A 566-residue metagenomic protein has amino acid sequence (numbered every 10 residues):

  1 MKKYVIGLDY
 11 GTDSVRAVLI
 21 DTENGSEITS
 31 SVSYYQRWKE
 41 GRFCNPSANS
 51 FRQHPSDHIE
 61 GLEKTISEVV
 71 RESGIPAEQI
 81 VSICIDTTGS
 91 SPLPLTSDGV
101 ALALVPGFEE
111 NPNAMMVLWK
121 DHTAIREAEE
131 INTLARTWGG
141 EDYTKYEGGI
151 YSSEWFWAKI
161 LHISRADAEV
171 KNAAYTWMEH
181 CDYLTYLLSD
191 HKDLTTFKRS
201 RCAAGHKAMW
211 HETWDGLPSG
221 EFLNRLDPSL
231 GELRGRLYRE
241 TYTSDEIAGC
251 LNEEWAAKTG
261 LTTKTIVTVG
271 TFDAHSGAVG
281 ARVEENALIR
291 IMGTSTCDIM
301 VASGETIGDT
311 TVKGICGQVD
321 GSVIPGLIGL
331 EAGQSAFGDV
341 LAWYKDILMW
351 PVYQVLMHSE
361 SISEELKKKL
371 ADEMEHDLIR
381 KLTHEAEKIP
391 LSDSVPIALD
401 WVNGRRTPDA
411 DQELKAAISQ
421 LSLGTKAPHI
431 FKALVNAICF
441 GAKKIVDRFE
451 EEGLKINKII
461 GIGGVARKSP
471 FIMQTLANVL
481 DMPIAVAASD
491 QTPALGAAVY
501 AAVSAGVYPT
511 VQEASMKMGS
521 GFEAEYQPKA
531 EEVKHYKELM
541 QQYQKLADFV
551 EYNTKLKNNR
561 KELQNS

Functional and structural regions predicted by a protein language model:
M1-L104, E232-G235, A257, L261-I266 (+5 more regions): N-terminal glycine/serine-rich phosphate-binding loop of ATP-dependent small-molecule kinases, especially carbohydrate
Y10-T12, R136-T271, L399-N403, F431 (+1 more regions): Gly/Ser/Thr-rich active-site cleft segment
R16-V18, S189-L194, K367-K415: Conserved ATP-utilizing enzyme core subdomain
I28, E72-W155: Active-site phosphate-binding/coordination module
E129, F272, S276-G280, A342-K345 (+6 more regions): Glycine-rich phosphate-binding/hydrolytic loop that grips phosphoryl groups
E154, A332, V340-A342, I347 (+3 more regions): Acidic, glycine/GT-rich loop-and beta-edge segments that sit at the periphery of enzyme/chaperone cores
W155, M209-P325, S335-A336, V352-Y353 (+3 more regions): ATP-dependent carbohydrate kinase catalytic cores
E387-A488: Activation-segment/catalytic-loop signature of the eukaryotic protein kinase fold
